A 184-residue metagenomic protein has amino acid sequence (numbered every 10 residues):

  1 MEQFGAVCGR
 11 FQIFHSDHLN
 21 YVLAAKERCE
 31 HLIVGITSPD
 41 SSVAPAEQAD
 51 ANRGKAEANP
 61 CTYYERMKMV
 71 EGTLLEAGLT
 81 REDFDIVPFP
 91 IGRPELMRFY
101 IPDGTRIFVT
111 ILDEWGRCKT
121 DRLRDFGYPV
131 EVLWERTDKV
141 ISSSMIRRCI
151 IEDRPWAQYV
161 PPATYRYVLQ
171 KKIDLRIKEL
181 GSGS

Functional and structural regions predicted by a protein language model:
M1-S184: Nucleotidyltransferase catalytic core that binds NTPs
